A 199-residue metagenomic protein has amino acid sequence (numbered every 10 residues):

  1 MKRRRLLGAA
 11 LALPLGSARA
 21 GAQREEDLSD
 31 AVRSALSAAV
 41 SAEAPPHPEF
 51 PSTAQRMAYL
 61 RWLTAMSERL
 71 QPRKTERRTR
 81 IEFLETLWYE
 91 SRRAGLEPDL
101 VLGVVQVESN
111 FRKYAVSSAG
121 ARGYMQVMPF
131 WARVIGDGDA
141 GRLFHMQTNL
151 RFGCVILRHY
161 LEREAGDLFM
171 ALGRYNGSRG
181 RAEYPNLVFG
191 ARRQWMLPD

Functional and structural regions predicted by a protein language model:
R3-G8: N-terminal export leaders
L11: Residue-level detection of the helix-turn-helix DNA-binding "recognition helix"
L15-S17: N-terminal signal peptide c-region/cleavage motif recognized by signal peptidases
G21-Q23: Boundary of Sec targeting at the N-terminus
A38-D199: Catalytic glycan-binding domains that act on GlcNAc-containing polysaccharides
